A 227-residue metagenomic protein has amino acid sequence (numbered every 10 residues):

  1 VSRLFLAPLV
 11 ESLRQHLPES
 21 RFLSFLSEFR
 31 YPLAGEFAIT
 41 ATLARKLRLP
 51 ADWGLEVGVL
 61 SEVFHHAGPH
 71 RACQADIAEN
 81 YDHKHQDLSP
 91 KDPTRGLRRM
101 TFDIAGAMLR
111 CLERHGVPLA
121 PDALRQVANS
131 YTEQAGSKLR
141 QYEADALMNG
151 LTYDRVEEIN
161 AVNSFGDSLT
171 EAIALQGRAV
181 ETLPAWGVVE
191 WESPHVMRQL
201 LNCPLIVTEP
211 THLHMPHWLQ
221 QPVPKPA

Functional and structural regions predicted by a protein language model:
V1-F37, A41: Acceptor/aglycone-binding surface of glycosyltransferases and processive sugar-polymer synthases
L4, T42, G58-E62: Active-site phosphate/pyrophosphate-handling residues
E11-H16, P50, H66, Q74 (+2 more regions): Conserved, well-folded catalytic cores of nucleic-acid-processing and energy-transducing macromolecular machines
P32, W53-S61: Conserved glycosyltransferase catalytic-site signature
R45-W53: Conserved nucleotide-sugar donor-binding catalytic segment
A51, S61-N80: Catalytic donor-sugar/metal-binding loop of nucleotide-sugar-dependent glycosyltransferases
C73-T94: Active-site donor/metal-binding and catalytic loop motifs of nucleotide-sugar-dependent glycosylation enzymes
D87-A227: Terminal low-complexity segments of carbohydrate-biosynthetic enzymes
